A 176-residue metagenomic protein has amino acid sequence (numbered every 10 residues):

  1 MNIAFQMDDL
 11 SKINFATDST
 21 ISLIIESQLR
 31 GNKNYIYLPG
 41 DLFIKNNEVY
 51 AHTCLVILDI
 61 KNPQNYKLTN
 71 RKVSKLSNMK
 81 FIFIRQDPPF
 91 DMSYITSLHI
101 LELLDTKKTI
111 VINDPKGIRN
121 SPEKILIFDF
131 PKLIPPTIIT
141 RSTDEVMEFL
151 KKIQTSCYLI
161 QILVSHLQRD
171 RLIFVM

Functional and structural regions predicted by a protein language model:
N2-L29, Y37-M176: Active-site nucleotide/adenylate-binding loops and adjacent lid/helix of ATP-dependent enzymes
N34: Short beta-strand element of Class I
